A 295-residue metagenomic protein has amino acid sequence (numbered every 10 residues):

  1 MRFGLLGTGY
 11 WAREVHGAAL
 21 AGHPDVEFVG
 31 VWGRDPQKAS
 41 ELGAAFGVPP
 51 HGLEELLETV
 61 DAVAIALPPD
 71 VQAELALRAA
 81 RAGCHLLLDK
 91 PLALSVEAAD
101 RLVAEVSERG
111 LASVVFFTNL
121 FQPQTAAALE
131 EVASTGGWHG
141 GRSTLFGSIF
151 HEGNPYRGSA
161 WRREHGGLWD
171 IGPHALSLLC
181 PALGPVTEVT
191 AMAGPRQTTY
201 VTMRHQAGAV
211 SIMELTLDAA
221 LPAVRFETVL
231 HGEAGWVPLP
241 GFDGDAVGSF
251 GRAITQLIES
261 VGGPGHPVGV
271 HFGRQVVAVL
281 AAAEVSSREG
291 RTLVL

Functional and structural regions predicted by a protein language model:
M1-F46: N-terminal Rossmann-like dinucleotide-binding module
A12, L88, S113-V115: Hydrophobic residues in well-ordered beta-strands that form the structural core
A45-V103: Beta-loop-alpha module in the N-terminal Rossmann-like domain of NAD(P)-dependent dehydrogenases, especially those
V48, A82-C84, R109-A112, G208-A209: A short helix->loop->beta-strand "cap" motif at the edges of active sites that frequently abuts
A62-I65, D100, Q206, E259-L295: C-terminal helix-rich "cap/oligomerization" subdomain common to oxidoreductases
D100-N119, G137-G141: Rossmann-fold dehydrogenase core element
N119-V189, G290: Predominantly a Rossmann-like dinucleotide-binding segment in NAD(P)-dependent oxidoreductases
L176-G241, I254-G263: Contiguous beta-strand/loop segments that form the cofactor/metal-binding neighborhood of enzyme cores
